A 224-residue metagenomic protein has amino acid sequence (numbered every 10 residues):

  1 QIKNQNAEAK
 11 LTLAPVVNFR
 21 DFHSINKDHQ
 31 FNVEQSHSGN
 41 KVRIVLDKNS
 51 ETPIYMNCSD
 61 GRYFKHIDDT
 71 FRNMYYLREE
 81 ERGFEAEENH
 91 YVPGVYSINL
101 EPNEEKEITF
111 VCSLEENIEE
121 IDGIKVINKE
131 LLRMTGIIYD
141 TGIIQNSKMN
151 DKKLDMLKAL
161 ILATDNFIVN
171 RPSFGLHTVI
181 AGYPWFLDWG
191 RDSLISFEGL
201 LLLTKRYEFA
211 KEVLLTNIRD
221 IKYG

Functional and structural regions predicted by a protein language model:
Q1-G224: Acidic, mature catalytic/reactive cores of soluble proteins
